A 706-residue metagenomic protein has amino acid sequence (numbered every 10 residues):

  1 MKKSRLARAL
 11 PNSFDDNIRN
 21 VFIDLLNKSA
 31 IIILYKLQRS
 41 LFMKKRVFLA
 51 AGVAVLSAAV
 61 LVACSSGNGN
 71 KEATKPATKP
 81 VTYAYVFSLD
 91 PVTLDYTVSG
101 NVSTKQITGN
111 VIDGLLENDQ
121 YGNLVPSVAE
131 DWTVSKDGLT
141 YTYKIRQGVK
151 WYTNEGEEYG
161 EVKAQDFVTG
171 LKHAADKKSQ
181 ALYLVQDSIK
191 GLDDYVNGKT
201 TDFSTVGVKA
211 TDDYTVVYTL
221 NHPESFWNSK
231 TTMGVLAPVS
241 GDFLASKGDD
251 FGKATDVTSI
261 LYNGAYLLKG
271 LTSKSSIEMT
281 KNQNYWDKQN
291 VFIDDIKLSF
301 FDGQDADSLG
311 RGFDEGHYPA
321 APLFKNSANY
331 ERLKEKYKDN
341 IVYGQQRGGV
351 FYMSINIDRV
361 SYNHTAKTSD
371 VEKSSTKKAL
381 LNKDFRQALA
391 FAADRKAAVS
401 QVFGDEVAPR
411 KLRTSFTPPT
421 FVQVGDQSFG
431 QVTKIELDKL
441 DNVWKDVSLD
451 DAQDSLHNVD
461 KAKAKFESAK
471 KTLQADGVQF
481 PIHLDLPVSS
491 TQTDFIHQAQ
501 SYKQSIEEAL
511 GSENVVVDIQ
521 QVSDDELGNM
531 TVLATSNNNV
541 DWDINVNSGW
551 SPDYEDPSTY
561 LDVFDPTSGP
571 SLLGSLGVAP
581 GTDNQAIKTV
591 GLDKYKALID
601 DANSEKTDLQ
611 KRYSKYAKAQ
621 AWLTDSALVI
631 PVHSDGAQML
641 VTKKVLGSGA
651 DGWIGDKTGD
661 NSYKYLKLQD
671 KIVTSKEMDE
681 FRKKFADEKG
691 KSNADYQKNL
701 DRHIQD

Functional and structural regions predicted by a protein language model:
V86-K136, L261: N-terminal lobe/hinge region of extracytoplasmic solute-binding protein
E130-V185, G312, S375-L381, R386-A388: Aromatic- and charge-enriched surface segment that lines or borders ligand/interaction sites
Y159, K163-T169, V217, A265 (+6 more regions): Alpha-helical secondary-structure segments
Q165-D166, A175-L244: Surface-exposed binding/hinge segments that line and control ligand-binding clefts or catalytic entry sites
L220-S299, S308, K671-Q705: Gly/Pro-rich hinge or "lid" segments in bacterial periplasmic/extracellular proteins
K269-Q283, S299-T368, K396, S400-V402 (+1 more regions): Extracellular/periplasmic solute-recognition and catalytic clefts
K378, Q387, D451-N458, V515-G528 (+2 more regions): Extracytoplasmic/peripheral linker and loop segments enriched in polar/acidic and small residues with frequent Thr/Pro
A379-E508, E677-Q705: Append "and occasionally in soluble cytosolic enzymes with long acidic Gly/Pro-rich linkers
